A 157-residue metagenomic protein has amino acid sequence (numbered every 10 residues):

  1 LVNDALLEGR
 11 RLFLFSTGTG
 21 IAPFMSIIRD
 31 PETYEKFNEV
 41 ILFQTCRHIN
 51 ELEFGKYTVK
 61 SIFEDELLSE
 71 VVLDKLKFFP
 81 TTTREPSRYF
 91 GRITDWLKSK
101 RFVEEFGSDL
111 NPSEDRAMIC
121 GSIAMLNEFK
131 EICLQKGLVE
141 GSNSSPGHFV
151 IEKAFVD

Functional and structural regions predicted by a protein language model:
L1-F13, V150-D157: FAD-binding FR-type
L1-V2, R29, F102-G107: A generic local structural motif
N3-L6, T33, S108-L110: Glycine-rich helix-loop-beta junction characteristic of Rossmann-like nucleotide cofactor-binding loops
G9, T33-V40: Conserved S-adenosyl-L-methionine
L12-F15, M118: Conserved beta-strand elements of the Class I
T17-A22: Ser/Thr-glycine-rich phosphate-binding loops at phosphate-binding pockets of nucleotides, nucleotide cofactors
P23-T33: Histidine-anchored nucleotide/phosphate-binding helix
F43, N50-D157: Reductase modules of NAD(P)H-dependent flavoproteins
